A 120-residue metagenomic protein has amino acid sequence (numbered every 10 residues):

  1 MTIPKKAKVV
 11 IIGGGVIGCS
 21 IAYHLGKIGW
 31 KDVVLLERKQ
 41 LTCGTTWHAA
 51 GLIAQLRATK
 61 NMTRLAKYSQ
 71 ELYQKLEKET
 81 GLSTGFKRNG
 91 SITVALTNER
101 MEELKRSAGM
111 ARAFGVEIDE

Functional and structural regions predicted by a protein language model:
M1-P4, K27, F86: Short, flexible hinge/linker loops that cap or flank conserved catalytic cores
I3-I17, V34: Beta1/beta-strand and adjacent pyrophosphate-binding region of the FAD-binding site in flavoprotein oxidoreductases
I12, E37, A49, R88-G90: A secondary-structure boundary/capping signal
L25-G26, A111: Hydrophobic alpha-helical packing residues
G26-W47: Glycine-rich FAD pyrophosphate-binding loop
G51-E120: Dinucleotide-binding Rossmann-like beta1-alpha1 core, especially the glycine-rich loop that anchors the ADP
